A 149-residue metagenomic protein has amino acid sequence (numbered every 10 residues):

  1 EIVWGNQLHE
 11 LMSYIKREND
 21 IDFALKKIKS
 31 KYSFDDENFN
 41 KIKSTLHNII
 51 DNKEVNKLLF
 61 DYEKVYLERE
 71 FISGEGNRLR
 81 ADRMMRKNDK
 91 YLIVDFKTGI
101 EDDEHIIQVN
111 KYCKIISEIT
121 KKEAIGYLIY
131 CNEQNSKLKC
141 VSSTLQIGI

Functional and structural regions predicted by a protein language model:
E1-N88, I106-I107, I125: Nuclease catalytic cores
G74-T144: Mg2+/Mn2+-dependent nuclease catalytic core
I147-G148: Acidic, Ser/Thr-rich peripheral helices and adjacent loops at domain boundaries
